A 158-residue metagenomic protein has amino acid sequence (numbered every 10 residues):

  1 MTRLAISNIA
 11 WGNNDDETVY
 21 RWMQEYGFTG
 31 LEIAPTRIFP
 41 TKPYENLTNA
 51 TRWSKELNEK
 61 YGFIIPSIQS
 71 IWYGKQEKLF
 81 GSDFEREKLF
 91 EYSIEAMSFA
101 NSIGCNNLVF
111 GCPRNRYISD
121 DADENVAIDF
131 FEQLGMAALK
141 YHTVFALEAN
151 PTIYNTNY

Functional and structural regions predicted by a protein language model:
M1-T29, E59, F90, G104 (+2 more regions): Histidine-acidic metal/acid-base catalytic patches
R3-A5, G30-E32, G62-S67, C105-V109 (+1 more regions): Structural preference for beta-strand elements that scaffold enzyme active sites
L4, E45, N49-R52, L57 (+2 more regions): Generic preference for hydrophobic/aromatic residues in regular secondary structure cores
S7-W11, A34-I38, S70-Y73, P113-N115 (+1 more regions): Active-site beta-loop-alpha junctions enriched in small/polar residues
N13, V19-Y20, P40-E45, L79-R86 (+1 more regions): Gly/Pro-rich active-site loop or hairpin
Y20-G27, E45-Q69, I94-G104, G135-K140: Acidic (Asp/Glu)-rich catalytic clusters
E32-N58, C112-S119: Glycine-rich, proline-tolerant flexible connector loops at the mouths of alpha/beta enzymes
E77-Y158: Active-site acidic/histidine proton-transfer and metal-coordination neighborhood in alpha/beta enzyme cores
